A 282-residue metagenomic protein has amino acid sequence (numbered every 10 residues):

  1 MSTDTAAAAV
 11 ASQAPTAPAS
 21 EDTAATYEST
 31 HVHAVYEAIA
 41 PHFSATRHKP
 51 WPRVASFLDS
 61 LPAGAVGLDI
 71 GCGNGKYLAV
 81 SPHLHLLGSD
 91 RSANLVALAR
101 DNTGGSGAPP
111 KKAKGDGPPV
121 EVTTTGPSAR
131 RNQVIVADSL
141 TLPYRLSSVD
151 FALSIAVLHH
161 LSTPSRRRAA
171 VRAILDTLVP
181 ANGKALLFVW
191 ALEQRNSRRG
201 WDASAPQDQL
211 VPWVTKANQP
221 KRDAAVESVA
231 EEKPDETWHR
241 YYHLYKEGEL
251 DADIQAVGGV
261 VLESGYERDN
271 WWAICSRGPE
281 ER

Functional and structural regions predicted by a protein language model:
S2-Y144, S165, R172-A173, P180-R282: Class I (Rossmann-like) S-adenosyl-L-methionine-dependent methyltransferase catalytic domain, capturing the SAM-binding
V149-D150, R166: Residue-level recognition of oxygen-bearing side chains
L153: A conserved beta-strand element that flanks and buttresses the S-adenosyl-L-methionine
V157: Hydrophobic adenine-recognition pocket in adenosine-nucleotide-binding enzymes
H160-T163: A short His-aromatic
